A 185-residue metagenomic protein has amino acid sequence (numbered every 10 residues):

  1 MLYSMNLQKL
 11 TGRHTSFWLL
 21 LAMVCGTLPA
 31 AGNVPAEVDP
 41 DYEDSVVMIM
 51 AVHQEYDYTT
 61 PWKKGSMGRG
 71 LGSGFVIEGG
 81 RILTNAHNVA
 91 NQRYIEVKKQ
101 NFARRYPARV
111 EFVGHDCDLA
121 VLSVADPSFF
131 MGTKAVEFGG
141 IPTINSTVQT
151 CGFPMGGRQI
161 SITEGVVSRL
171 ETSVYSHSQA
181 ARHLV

Functional and structural regions predicted by a protein language model:
M1-G12: N-terminal secretory signal peptides that target proteins for export/translocation
S16-T27: Bacterial N-terminal signal peptides
A31-N85, Y94, T143-I144, V148: N-terminal activation segment of mature serine protease catalytic domains
P40-S45, N91, D116, Q179-A181: A short, polar/charged loop/turn motif at coil->beta-strand junctions and beta-hairpin connectors
S45-A51, Y56, T60-K63, A125-A135 (+1 more regions): Active-site region of chymotrypsin-like
E55, E78-I160, H183: Conserved active-site neighborhood of the chymotrypsin/trypsin-like protease fold
G72-G74, A108, G165: Glycine-centered structural positions embedded in regular secondary structure
